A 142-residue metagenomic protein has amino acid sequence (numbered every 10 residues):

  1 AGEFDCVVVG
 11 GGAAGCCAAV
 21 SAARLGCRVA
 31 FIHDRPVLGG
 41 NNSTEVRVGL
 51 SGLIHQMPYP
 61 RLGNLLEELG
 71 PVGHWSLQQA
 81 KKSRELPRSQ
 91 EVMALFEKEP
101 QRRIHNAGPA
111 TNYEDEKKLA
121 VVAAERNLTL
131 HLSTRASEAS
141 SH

Functional and structural regions predicted by a protein language model:
A1-F4, S89-E91: Short hydrophobic/aromatic-rich motifs at helix boundaries and adjacent loops
G2-G12: Beta1/beta-strand and adjacent pyrophosphate-binding region of the FAD-binding site in flavoprotein oxidoreductases
G15: N-terminal Rossmann-fold NAD(P) dinucleotide-binding loop
A22: Aromatic pocket-lining residues of Rossmann-like dinucleotide-binding sites
C27-R28, H33-E138: Conserved N-terminal/central alpha/beta ligand/cofactor-binding core
S140-H142: Conserved beta-strand-loop-beta-strand element in the redox core of flavoprotein oxidoreductases
